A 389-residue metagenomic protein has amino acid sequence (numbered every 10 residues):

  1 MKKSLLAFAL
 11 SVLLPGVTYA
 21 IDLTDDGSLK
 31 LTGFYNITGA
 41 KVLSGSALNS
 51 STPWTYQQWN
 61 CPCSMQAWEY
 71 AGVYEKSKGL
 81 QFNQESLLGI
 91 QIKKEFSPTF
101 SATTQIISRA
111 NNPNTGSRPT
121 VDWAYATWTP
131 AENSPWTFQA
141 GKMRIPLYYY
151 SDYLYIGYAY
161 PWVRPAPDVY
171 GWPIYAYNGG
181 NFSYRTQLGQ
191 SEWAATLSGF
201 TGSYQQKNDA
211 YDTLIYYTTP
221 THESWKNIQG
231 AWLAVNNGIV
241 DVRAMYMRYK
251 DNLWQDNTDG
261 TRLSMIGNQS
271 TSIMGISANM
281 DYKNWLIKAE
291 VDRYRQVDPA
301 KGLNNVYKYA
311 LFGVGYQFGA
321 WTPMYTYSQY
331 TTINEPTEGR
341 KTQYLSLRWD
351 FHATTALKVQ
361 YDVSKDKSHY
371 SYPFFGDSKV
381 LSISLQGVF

Functional and structural regions predicted by a protein language model:
S4, D25-G33, P98-F100, S134-W136 (+10 more regions): Outer-envelope beta-barrel architecture signal
D22-Y70, L197: Transmembrane beta-strand segments of Gram-negative outer membrane beta-barrel proteins
T24, S28-L31, T38, S77-Y204 (+2 more regions): Outer membrane beta-barrel
G33-K41, T104-S108, A140-K142, L197-S203 (+5 more regions): Transmembrane beta-barrel strands of outer-membrane/channel proteins
N36, A194, A234-E335, K341: Detector for outer-membrane/organellar transmembrane beta-barrel domains, recognizing the amphipathic beta-strand
T38, F375-F389: Outer-membrane beta-barrel "beta-signal"
Q81-L88, S117-D122, I174-N178, W225-Q229 (+4 more regions): Residues that define the transmembrane beta-barrel architecture of outer-membrane proteins
I90-K94, A124-W128, G180-Y184, A231-N237 (+4 more regions): Residues on the lipid-exposed face of transmembrane beta-strands in outer-membrane beta-barrel proteins
